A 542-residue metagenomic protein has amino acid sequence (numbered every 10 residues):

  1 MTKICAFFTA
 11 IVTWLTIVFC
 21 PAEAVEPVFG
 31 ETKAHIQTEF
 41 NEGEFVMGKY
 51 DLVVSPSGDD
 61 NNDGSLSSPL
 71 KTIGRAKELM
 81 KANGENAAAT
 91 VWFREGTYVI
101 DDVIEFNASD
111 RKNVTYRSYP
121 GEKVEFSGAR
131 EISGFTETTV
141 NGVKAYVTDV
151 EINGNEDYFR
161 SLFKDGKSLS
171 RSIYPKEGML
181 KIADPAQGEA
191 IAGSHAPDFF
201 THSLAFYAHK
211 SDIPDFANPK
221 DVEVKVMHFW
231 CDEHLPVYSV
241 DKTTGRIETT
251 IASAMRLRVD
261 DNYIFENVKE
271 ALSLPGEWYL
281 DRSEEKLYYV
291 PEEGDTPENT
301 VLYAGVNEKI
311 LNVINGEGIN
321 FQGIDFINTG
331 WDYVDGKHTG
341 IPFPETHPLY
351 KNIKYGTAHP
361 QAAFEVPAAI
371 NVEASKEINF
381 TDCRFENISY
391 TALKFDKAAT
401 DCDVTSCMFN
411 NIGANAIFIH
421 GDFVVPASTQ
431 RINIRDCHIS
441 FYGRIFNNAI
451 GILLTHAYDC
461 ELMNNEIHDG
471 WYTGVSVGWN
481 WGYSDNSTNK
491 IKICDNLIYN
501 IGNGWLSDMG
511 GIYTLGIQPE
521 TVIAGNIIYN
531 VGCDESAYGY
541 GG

Functional and structural regions predicted by a protein language model:
T2-A10: Sec-dependent signal peptide recognition, specifically the positively charged N-region followed immediately by
T9-V18: Bacterial N-terminal signal peptides
V18-G30: Sec-dependent signal peptide cleavage junction
F29, T38-N41, F45-A374, N379-R384: Extracellular polysaccharide-degrading/modifying enzymes targeting complex plant/algal/animal polysaccharides
W92, V99, E105, R117 (+18 more regions): Extracellular beta-strand solenoid repeats
D102-V103, E308, G330-G336, P367 (+7 more regions): Short glycine/acidic-rich loop motifs that flank beta-strands on beta-rich extracellular proteins
Y116-R117, F126, D260, N267 (+7 more regions): Extracellular, surface-exposed repeat architectures
E317-N328, G356, K376-Y390, A399-A414 (+4 more regions): Right-handed parallel beta-helix
